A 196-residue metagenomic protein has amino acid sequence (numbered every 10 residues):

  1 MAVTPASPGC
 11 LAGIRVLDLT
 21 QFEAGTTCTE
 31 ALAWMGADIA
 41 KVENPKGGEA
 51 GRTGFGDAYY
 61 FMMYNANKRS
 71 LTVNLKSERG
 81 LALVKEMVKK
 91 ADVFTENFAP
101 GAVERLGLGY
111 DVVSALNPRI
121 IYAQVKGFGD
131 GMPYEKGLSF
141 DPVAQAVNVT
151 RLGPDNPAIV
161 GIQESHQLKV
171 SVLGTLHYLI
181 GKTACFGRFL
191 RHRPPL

Functional and structural regions predicted by a protein language model:
M1-P195: N-terminal helix-loop segment corresponding to the beta1-alpha1 unit of nucleotide/adenylate-binding folds
